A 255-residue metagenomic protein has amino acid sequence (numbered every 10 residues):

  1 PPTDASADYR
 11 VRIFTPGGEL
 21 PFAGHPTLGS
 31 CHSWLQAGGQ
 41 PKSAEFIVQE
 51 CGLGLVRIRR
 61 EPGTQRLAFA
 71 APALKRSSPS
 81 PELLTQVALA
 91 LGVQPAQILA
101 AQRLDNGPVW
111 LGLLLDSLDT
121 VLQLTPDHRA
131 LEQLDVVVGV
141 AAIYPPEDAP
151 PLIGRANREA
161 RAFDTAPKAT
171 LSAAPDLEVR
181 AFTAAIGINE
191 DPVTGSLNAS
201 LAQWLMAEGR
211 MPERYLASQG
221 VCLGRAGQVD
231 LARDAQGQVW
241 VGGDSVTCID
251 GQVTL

Functional and structural regions predicted by a protein language model:
P1-R10, H128-G187, L216-V239: Conserved phosphate-donor
A7-D8, F14-Q133, L152, M206-L255: Acidic, low-complexity central loop/insert segments
F22-G24, I188-L201: Short glycine/threonine-rich catalytic loop with a Thr-x-Gly-x-Asp
